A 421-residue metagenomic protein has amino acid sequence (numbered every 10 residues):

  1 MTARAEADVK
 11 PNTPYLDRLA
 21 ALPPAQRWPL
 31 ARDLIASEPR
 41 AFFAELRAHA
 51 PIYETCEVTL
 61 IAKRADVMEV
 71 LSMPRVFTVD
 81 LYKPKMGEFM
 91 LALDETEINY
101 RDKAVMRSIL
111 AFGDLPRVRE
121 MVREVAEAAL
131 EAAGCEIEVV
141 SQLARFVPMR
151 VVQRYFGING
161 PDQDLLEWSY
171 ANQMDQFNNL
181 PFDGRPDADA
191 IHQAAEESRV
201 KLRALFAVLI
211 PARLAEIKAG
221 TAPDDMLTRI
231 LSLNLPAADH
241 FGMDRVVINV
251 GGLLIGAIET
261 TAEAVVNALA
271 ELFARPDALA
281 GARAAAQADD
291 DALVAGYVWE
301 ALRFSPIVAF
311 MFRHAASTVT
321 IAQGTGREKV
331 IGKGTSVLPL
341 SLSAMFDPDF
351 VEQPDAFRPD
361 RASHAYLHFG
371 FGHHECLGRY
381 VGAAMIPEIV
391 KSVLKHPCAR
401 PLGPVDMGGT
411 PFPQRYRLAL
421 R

Functional and structural regions predicted by a protein language model:
T2-R199: Active-site substrate-recognition loop segments, prototypically the cytochrome P450 B′-helix/B-C loop
Y170-A237: Cytochrome P450 catalytic core segment centered on helix I
V246-L254, I258-A285, L377-C398: Cytochrome P450 catalytic-core helices
Q287-G326: Conserved cytochrome P450 K-helix E-x-x-R motif and the immediately C-terminal K′/meander segment
G334-T335: Loop/turn positions that initiate beta-strands
P339-S363: Conserved cytochrome P450 K-helix/beta-meander segment immediately N-terminal to the heme-binding cysteine loop
A383-R421: Cytochrome P450 proximal C-terminal region
